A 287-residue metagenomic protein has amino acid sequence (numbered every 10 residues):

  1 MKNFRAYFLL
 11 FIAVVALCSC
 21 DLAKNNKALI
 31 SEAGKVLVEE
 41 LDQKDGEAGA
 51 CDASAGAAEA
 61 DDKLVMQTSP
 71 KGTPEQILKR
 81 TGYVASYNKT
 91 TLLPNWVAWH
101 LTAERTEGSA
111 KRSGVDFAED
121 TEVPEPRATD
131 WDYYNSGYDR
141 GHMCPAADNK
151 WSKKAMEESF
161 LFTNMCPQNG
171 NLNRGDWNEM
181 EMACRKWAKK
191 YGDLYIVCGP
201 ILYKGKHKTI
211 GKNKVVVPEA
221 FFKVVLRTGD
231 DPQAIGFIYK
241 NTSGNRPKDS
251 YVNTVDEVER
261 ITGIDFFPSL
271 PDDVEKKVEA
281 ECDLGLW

Functional and structural regions predicted by a protein language model:
N3-Y7, S19-W287: Domain-level detector for secreted/extracellular nuclease and nuclease-toxin modules, and for the ENPP-like C-terminal
L9-A16: Bacterial N-terminal signal peptides
